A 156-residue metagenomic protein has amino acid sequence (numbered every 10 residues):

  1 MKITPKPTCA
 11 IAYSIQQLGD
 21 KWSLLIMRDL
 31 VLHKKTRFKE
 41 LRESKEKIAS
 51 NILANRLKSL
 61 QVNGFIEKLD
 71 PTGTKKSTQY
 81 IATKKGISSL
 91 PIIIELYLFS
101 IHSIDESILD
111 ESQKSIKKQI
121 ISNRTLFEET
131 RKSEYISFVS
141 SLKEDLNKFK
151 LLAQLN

Functional and structural regions predicted by a protein language model:
M1-C9: A detector for short, charged/polar N-terminal pre-domain segments
P5, S14-Q17, D29-L30, G64-D70 (+2 more regions): Short, contiguous, well-ordered secondary-structure segments
C9-A49: N-terminal helix-turn-helix DNA-binding core of bacterial DNA-binding proteins
G19, T72-L96: Basic, amphipathic "hinge/linker" alpha-helix immediately C-terminal to the N-terminal HTH DNA-binding motif
K34, G64, S100-I104: A general structural signal marking secondary-structure boundaries and capping sites
K39, K58, T78: Residues within the helices of the helix-turn-helix
S44-K75: Canonical helix-turn-helix DNA-binding module
P91-N156: C-terminal regulatory/oligomerization modules of transcriptional regulators
